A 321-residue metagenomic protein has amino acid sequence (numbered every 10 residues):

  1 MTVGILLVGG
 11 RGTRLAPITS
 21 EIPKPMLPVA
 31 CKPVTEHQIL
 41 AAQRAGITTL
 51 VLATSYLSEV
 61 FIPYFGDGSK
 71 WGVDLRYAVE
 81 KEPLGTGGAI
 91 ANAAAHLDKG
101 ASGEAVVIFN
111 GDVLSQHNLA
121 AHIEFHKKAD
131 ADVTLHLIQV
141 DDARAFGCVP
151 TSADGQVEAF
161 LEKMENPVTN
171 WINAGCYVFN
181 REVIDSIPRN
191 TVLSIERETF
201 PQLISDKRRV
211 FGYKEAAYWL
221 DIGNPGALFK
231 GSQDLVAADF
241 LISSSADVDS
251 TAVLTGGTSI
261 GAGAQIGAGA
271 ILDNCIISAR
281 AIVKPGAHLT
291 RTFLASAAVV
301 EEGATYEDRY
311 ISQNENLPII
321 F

Functional and structural regions predicted by a protein language model:
T2-L6, R14, P28-N110, Q116-A121 (+2 more regions): Conserved N-terminal catalytic core of the sugar/cofactor nucleotidyltransferase
M26, V149-T151, F200, G212: A structural signal for short hydrophobic beta-strand segments in well-ordered beta-sheet cores
T35, F61, A93, D112 (+4 more regions): Residue-level signal for inorganic ion chemistry
I47, S102-G103, D130-A131, K207-R208: Short, high-confidence coil segments that cap the C-terminus of an alpha-helix and link into the following beta-strand
T54, V79, N110, L135-L137 (+2 more regions): Short loop/edge segments at beta-strand edges and connector loops that shape dinucleotide/nucleotide cofactor-binding
V106-V107, L114, A120-K127, V140-A143 (+1 more regions): Catalytic-core segments of class I nucleotidyltransferases/pyrophosphorylases that form NMP-activated intermediates
A129-Q139: A short, conserved acidic/glycine-rich loop-to-beta-strand motif that forms the donor nucleotide-sugar/metal
F240, S245-A252, T258, A264-A270 (+8 more regions): A structural motif detector for beta-strand N-caps
